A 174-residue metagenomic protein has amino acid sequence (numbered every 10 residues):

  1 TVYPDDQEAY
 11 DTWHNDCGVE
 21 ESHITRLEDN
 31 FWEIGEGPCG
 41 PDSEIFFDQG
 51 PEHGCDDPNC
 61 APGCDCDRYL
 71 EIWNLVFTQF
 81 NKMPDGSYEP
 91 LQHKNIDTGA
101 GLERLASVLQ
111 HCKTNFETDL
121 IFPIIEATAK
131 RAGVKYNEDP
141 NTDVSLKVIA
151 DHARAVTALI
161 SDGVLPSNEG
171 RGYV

Functional and structural regions predicted by a protein language model:
T1-G172: Structured aminoacyl-transfer and RNA-binding surfaces used for tRNA recognition/handling in the translation apparatus
